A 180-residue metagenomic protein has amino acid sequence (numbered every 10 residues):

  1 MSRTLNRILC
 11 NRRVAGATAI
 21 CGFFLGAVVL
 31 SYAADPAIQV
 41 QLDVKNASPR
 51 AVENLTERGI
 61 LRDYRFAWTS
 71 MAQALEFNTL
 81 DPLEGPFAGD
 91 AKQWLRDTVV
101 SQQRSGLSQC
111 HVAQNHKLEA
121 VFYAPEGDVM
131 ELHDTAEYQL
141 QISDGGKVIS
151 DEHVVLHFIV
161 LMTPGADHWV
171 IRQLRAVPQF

Functional and structural regions predicted by a protein language model:
M1-N46: Amphipathic, hydrophobic N-terminal targeting peptides for secretion and organelle import
R3-L5, L9, R13, V29-Y32 (+1 more regions): Exposed beta-sheet edge and beta->alpha loop/turn motif
L30-G89: Short, low-complexity N-terminal intrinsically disordered segments enriched in polar/charged residues
A37, V44, S48, V52 (+3 more regions): Contiguous, function-dense segments enriched for cysteine-driven chemistry and partner/ligand-binding capacity
A51-N54, L80-P125: Short solvent-exposed beta->alpha transition segments
I60, L83-F87, L118, H133 (+1 more regions): A general secondary-structure boundary signal
A67, N78-G85, Q103, K117-E119 (+3 more regions): Mature, folded catalytic cores of secreted/periplasmic enzymes
W68, A91, Y138-L140: Residue-level detector of secondary-structure transition/capping positions
